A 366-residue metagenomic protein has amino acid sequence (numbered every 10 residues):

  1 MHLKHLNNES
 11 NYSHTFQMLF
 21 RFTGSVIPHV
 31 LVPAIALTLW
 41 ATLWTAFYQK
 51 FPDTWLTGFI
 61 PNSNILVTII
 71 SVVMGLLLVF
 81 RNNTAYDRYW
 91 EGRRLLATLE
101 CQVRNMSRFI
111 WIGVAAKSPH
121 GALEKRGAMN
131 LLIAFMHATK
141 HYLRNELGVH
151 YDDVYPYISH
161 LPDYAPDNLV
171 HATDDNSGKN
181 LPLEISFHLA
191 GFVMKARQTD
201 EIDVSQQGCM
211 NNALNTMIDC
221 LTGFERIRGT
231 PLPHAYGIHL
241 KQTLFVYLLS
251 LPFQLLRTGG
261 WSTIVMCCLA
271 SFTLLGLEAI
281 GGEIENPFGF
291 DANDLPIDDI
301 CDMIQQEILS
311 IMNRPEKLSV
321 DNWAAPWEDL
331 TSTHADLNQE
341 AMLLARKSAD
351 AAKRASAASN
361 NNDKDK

Functional and structural regions predicted by a protein language model:
M1-C101, A116, R257-W261, E278 (+2 more regions): N-terminal juxtamembrane/topogenic regions of multi-pass membrane proteins
M1-H14, T199-L221: Short, charged cytosolic
Q17-S25, S205, N212, I218-Q242 (+1 more regions): Membrane-interface, cytosolic juxtamembrane amphipathic helix immediately N-terminal to a transmembrane helix, enriched
I27-L37, E225-F253, R257: Transmembrane alpha-helical segments and their cytosolic interface motifs in multi-pass membrane proteins
I35-L43, F47, L66-V79, L132 (+4 more regions): Hydrophobic alpha-helical cores of multi-pass transmembrane domains in eukaryotic membrane proteins
L96-F109, L275, P287-L309: Membrane-cytosol interface motif
R108-T199: Long amphipathic alpha-helical segments that form oligomerization/scaffold cores
R228, L232, V265-A270, E283-E285: Channel- or pocket-lining gating/hinge segments that regulate access to a cavity or pore
